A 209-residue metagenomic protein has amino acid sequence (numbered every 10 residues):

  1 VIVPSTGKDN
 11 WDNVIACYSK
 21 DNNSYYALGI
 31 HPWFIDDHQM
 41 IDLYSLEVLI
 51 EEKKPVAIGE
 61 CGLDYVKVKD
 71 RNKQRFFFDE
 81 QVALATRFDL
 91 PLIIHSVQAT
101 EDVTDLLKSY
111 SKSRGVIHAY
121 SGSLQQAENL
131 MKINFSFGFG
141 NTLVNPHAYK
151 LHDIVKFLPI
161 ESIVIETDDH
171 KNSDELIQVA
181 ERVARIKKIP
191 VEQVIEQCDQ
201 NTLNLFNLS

Functional and structural regions predicted by a protein language model:
V1-S209: Mid-domain alpha/beta scaffold segments of enzyme catalytic cores
